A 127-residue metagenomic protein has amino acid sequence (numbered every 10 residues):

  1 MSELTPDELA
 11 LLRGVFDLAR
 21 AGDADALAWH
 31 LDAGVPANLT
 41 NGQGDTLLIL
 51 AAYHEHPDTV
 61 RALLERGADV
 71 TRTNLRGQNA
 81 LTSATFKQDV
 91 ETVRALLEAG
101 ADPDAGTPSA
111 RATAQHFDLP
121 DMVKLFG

Functional and structural regions predicted by a protein language model:
M1-A33, G42-D45, G127: Intrinsically disordered, low-complexity regulatory segments in ankyrin-centric signaling systems
A10, G42-Q43, L75-R76, G106-S109: Ankyrin repeat start-site detector
R13-F16, T46-L50, N79-T82, A112: Ankyrin repeat (ANK) core detector
A26, D58-T59, E91-T92, D121-M122: Conserved ankyrin/ankyrin-like repeat signature
